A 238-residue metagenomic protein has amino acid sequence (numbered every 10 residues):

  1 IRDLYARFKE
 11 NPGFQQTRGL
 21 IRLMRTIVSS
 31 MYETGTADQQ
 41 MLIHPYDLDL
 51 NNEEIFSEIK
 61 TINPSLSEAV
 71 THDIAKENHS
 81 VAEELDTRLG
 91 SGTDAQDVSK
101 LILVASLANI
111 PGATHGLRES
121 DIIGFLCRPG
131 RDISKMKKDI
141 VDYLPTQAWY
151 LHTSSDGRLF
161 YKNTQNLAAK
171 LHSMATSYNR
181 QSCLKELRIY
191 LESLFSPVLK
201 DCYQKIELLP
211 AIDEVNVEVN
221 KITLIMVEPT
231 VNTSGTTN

Functional and structural regions predicted by a protein language model:
I1-N238: Extended alpha-helical scaffold and adjacent linker segments that couple domains and build interaction/assembly
